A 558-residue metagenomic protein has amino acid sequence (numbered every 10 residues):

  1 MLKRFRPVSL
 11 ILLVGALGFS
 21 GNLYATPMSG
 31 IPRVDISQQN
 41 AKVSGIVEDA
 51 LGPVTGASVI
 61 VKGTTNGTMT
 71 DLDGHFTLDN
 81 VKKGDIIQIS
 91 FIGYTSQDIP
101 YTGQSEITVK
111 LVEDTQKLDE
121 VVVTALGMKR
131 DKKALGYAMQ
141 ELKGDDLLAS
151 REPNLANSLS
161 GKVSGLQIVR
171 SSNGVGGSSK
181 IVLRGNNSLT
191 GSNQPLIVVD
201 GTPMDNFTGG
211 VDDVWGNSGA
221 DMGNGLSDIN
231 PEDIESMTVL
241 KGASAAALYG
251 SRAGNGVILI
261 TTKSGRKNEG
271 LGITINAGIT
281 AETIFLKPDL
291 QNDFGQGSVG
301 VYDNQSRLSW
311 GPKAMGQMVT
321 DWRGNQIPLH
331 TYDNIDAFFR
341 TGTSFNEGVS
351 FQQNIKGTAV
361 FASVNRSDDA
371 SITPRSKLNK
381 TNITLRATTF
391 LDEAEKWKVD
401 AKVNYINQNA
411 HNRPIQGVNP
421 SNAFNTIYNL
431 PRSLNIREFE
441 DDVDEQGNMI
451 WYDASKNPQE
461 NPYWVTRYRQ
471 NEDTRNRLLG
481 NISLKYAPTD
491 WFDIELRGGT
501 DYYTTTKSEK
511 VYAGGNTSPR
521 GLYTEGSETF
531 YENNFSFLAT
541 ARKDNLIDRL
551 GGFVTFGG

Functional and structural regions predicted by a protein language model:
M1-L385, T389-A401, L479-G480: Short, small/polar-rich motifs associated with maturation and membrane association, primarily at protein termini
K117, K133, N193-Q194, V199 (+7 more regions): Surface-exposed loop/interface segments of Gram-negative outer-membrane beta-barrel transport/assembly proteins
F492: An active-site-proximal structural segment forming one wall of the substrate-binding cleft that immediately precedes
